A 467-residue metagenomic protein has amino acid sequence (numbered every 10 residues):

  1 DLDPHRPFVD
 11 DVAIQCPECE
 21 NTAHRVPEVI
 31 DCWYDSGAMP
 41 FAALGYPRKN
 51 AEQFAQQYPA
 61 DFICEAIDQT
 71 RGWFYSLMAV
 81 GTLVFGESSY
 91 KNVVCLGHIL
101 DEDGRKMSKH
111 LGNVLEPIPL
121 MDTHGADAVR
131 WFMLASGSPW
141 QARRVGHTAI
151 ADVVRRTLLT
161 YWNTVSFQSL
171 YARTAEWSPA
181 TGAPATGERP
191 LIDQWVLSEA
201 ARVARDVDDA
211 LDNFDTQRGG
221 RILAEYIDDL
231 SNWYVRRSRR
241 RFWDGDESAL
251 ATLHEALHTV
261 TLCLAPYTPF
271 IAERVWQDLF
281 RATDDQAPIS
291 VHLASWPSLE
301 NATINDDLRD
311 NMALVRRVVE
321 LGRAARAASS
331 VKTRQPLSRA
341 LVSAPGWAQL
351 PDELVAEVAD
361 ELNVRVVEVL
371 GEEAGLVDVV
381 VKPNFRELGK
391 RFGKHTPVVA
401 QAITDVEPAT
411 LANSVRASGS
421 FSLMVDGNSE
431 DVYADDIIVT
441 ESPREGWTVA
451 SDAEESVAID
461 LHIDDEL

Functional and structural regions predicted by a protein language model:
D1-Y34, A38-P40, Y46, V84-A126 (+2 more regions): Feature 926 captures the class I aminoacyl-tRNA synthetase adenylation module centered on the KMSKS loop
G45-F54: Cytochrome P450 heme-binding Cys-pocket and its upstream "meander" loop
F54-D61: Glycine/charged-rich beta-loop-alpha catalytic/anionic-binding loops adjacent to active sites
I63-W73: N-terminal catalytic cores of NTP/NDP-binding nucleotidyl/phosphoryl-transfer enzymes
A79-V80: Substrate-binding cleft of carbohydrate-active enzyme catalytic domains
F132-A135: Structured mid-domain segments that build the active-site/substrate or prosthetic-cofactor binding neighborhood
S138: Active-site loop segments of alpha/beta catalytic cores
